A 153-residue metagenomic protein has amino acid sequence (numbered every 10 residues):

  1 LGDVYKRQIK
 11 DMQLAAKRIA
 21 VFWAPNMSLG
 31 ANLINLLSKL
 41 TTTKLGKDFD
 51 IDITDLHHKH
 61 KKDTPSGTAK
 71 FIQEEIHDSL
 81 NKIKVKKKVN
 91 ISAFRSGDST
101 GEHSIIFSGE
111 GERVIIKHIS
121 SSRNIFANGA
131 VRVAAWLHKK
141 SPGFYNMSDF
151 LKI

Functional and structural regions predicted by a protein language model:
L1-Y5: Short, small-residue-biased leader/transition segments that mark boundaries at the very start of proteins
K6-R7, A31-N32: Conserved catalytic-site region of short-chain dehydrogenase/reductase
D11-S28, G46-I51: Rossmann-fold dehydrogenase core element
Q13, M27, S38, N124-A127 (+1 more regions): Hydrophobic alpha-helical segments
Q13-I19, S38-T41, A69-I72: Short, hinge-like loop/turn segments at secondary-structure boundaries
W23-A31, H58-P65: Short, surface-exposed loop/turn motifs that are enriched in glycine and acidic residues and include a nearby proline
N32-D48, T64: Rossmann-like NAD(P)H-binding beta-loop-alpha module
K47-I153: C-terminal substrate-binding/catalytic lobe of Rossmann-fold NAD(P)-dependent oxidoreductases
